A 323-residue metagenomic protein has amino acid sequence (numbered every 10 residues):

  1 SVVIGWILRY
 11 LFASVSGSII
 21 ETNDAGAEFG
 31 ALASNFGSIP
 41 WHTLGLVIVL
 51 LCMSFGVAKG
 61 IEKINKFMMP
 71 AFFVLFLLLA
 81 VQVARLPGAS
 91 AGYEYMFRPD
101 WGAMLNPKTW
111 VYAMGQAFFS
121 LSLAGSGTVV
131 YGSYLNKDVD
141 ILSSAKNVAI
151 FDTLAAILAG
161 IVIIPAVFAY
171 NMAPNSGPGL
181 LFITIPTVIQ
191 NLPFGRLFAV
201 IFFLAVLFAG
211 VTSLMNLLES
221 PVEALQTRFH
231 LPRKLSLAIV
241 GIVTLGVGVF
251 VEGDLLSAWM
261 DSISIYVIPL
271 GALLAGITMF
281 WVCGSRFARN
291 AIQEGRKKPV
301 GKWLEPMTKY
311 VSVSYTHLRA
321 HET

Functional and structural regions predicted by a protein language model:
S1-T22, F73-F97, V247, L274-N290: Hydrophobic alpha-helical segments and their helix-loop junctions in multi-pass secondary transporters
V3-S54, A58, S90-T109, A258-D261 (+1 more regions): Inter-helical loop and helix-membrane interface segments of multi-pass membrane transporters/permeases
W6, G60-M68, S143, N175-T184 (+3 more regions): Transmembrane helix-loop boundary segments of multi-pass membrane transporters
I39-P40, F151-L158, R196-A199, F208-V211 (+2 more regions): Loop-to-transmembrane helix boundary motifs in multi-pass membrane proteins
G45-F67, V130-D138, S220-R228, V251-L255: Membrane-water interface regions at transmembrane-helix termini and the short interhelical loops of multi-pass membrane
A71-V211: Membrane-embedded translocation segments of transport machinery
P221-V222, R228-G241, S262-Y315: C-terminal membrane-solvent junction of multi-pass transporters and transport-like membrane proteins
T316, A320-T323: Conserved small/polar residues in nucleotide/adenosyl-binding loops
